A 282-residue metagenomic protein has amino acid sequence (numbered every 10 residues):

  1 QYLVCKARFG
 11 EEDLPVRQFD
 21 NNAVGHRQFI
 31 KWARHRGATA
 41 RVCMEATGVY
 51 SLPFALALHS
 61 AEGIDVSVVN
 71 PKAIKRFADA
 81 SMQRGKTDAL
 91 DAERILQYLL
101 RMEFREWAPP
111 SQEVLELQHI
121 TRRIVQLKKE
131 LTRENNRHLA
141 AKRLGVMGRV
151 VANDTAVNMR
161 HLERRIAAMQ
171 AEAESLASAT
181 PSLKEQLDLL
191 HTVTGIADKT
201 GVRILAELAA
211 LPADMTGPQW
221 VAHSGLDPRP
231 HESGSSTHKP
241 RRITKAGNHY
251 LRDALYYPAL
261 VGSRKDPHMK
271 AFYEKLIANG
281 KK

Functional and structural regions predicted by a protein language model:
Q1-R8, I95, L127, R203: Gly/Thr-rich phosphate-binding beta-strand-loop-beta motif of the actin/hexokinase/Hsp70
Q1-V24: Short glycine-rich, Thr/Ser-proximal phosphate-binding strand/loop in the N-terminal lobe of ATP-dependent enzymes
A23-R41: Short, basic/hydrophobic alpha-helical segments
H26, S51, A92-E93, L117 (+1 more regions): A general structural signal for well-ordered alpha-helical segments in protein cores
T39-Y50: Short glycine-rich phosphate-binding loop at a beta-alpha junction
S51-S60: Short Gly/Thr/Asp-enriched flexible loops that form oxyanion-binding sites at enzyme active sites
H59-G63, S67-L189: Long, charge-rich intrinsically disordered scaffolds of nucleic-acid metabolism proteins
T192, D198, R203-K281: Phosphate-backbone recognition surface of nucleic-acid-processing proteins
